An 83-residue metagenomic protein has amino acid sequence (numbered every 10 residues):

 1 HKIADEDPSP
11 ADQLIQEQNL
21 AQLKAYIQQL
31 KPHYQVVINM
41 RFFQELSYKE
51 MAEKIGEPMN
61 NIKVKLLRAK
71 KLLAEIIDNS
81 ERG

Functional and structural regions predicted by a protein language model:
A4-V36, L46-K54, A74: Amphipathic alpha-helical segment used for protein-protein interaction
V37-R41: A short pre-motif secondary-structure segment
F42-F43, L67: Short acidic-aromatic loop segments in the C-terminal HATPase_c
K49, E53-N79: DNA-recognition helix of helix-turn-helix
E81-G83: Short acidic DE-rich linear segments
